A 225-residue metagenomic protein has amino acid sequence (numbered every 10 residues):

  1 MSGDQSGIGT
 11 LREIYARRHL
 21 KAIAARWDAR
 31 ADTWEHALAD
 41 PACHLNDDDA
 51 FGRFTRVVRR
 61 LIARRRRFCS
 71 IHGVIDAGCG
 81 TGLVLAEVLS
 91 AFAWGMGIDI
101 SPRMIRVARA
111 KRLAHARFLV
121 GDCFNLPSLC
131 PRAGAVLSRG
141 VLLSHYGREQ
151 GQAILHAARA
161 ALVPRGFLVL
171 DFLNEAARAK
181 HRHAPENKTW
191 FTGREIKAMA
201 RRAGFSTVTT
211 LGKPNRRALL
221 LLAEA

Functional and structural regions predicted by a protein language model:
S2-H115, V120-P127, E149, V169-E224: Class I (Rossmann-like) S-adenosyl-L-methionine-dependent methyltransferase catalytic domain, capturing the SAM-binding
I71, R132-A133: Local beta-strand N-terminus motif with an aromatic residue
L137: A conserved beta-strand element that flanks and buttresses the S-adenosyl-L-methionine
G140-S144: Short catalytic micro-motifs in class I SAM-dependent methyltransferases
Q152-P164: A short glycine-rich, Lys/Arg-flanked "PGG" loop and its adjoining helix->strand segment in the class I
